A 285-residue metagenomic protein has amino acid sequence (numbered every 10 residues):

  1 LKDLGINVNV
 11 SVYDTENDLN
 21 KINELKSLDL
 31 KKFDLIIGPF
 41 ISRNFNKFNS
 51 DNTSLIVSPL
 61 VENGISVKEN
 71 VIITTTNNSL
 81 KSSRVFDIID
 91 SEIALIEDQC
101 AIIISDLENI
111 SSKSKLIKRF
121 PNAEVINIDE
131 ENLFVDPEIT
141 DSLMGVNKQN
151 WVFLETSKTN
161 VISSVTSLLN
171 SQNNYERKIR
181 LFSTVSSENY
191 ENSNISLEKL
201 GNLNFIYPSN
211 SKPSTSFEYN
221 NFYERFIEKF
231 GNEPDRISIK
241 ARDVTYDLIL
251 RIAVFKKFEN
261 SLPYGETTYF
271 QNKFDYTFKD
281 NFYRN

Functional and structural regions predicted by a protein language model:
L1-N285: Extracytosolic ligand-binding ectodomains
